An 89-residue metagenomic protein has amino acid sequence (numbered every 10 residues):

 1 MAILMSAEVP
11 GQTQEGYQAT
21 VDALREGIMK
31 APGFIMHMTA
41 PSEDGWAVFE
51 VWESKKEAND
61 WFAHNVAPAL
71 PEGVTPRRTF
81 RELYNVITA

Functional and structural regions predicted by a protein language model:
M1-F49, E53-P68, V74-A89: Short S/T/G/P-rich N-terminal loop/turn motif that feeds into the first structured element of a domain
